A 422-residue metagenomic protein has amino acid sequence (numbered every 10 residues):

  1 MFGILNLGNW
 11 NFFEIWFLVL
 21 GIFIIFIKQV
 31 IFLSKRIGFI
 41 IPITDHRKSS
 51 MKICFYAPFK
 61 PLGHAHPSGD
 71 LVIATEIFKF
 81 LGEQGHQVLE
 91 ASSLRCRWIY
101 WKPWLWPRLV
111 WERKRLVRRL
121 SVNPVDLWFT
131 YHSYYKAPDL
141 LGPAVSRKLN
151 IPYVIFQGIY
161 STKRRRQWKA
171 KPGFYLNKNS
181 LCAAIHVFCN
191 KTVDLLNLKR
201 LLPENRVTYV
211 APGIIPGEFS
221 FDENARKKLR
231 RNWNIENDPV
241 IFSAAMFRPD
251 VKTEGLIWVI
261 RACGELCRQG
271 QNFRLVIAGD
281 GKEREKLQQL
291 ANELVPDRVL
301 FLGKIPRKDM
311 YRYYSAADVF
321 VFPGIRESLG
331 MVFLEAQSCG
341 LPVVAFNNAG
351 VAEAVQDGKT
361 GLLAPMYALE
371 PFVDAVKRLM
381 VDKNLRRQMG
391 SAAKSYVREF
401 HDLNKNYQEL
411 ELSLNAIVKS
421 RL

Functional and structural regions predicted by a protein language model:
A170-V187: Membrane-proximal helix-turn-helix segments that form the acceptor-binding/catalytic region of lipid-linked
C182-R226, I235-D238, S243: Donor nucleotide-sugar binding/catalytic pocket of nucleotide-sugar-dependent glycosyltransferases
I235-E254, I260-C263, V276: Conserved donor-binding/catalytic core segment of Leloir-type glycosyltransferases
E285-K308: Nucleotide-activated donor-binding/catalytic signature segment of Leloir-type glycosyltransferases, i.e., the conserved
K304-I305, R312-A317: Short alpha-helical donor nucleotide-sugar binding micro-motif in glycosyltransferases
I325: Aromatic "clamp/platform" in nucleotide-sugar-dependent glycosyltransferases that forms part of the donor/acceptor
P342-A345, V355: Short hydrophobic beta-strand element within catalytic cores of glycosyltransferases and related nucleotide-activated
D357-G358, L362-L369, R378-N384: Conserved acidic donor-binding segment of nucleotide-sugar-dependent glycosyltransferases
